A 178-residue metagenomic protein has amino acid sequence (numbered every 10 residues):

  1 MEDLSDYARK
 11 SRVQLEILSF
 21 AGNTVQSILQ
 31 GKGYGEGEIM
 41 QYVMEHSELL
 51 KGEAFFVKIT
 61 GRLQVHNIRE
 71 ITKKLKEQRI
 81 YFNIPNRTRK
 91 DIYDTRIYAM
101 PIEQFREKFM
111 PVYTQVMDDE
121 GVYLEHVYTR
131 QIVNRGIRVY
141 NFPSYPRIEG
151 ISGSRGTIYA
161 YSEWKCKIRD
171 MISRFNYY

Functional and structural regions predicted by a protein language model:
M1-Y178: ER/Golgi luminal nucleotide-sugar-dependent glycosyltransferases, focusing on the catalytic module
